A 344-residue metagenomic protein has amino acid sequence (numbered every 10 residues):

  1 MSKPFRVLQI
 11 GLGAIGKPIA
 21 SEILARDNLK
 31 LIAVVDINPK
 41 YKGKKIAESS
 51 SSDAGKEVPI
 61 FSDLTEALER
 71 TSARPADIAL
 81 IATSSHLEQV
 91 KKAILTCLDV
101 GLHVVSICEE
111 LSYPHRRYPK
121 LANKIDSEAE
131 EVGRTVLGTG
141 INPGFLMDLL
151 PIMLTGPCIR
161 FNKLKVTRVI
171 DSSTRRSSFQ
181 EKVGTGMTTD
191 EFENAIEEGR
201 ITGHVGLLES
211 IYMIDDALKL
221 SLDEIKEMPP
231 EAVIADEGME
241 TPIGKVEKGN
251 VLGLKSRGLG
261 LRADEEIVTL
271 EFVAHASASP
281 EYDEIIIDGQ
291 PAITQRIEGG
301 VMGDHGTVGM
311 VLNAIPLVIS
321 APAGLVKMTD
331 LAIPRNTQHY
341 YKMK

Functional and structural regions predicted by a protein language model:
M1-S51: N-terminal Rossmann-like dinucleotide-binding module
I10, T155-D283, V301, N313: Active-site-lining helix/loop region of Rossmann-like oxidoreductase modules
I37-P39, S84, C108-S112, I141-N142 (+1 more regions): Short, ordered loop/turn segments at secondary-structure junctions
N38-R74: Conserved N-terminal Rossmann-fold NAD(P) cofactor-binding segment
L68-I78, L87-E109: Rossmann-fold NAD(P) dinucleotide-binding segment
L80-L95, R116-P119, P143: N-terminal glycine-rich "phosphate-gripper" loop used for MgATP/nucleotide binding and carboxylate activation
E109-R134: Rossmann-fold NAD(P)-binding glycine/threonine-rich loop
H275-K344: C-terminal helical cap and adjacent loop that interface with cofactors, partners, or active-site loops
